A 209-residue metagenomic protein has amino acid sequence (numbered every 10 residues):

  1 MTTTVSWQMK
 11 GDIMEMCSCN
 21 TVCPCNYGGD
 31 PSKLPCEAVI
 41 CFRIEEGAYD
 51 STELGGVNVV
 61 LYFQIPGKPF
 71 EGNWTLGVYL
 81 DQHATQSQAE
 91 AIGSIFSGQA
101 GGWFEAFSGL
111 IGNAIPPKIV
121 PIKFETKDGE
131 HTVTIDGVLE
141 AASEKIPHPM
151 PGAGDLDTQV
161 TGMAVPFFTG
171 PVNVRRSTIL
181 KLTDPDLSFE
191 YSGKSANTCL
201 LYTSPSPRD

Functional and structural regions predicted by a protein language model:
T2, Y27, S32-E37, R43 (+7 more regions): Generic alpha-helical propensity signal that fires on short helical segments and nearby coil/disordered stretches
T2-Y49: N-terminal ordered "arm"
S18-V22, V39, G55-V59, I111-N113 (+1 more regions): A short linear-motif detector with a strong N-terminal bias
C25, Y62-Q64, V120-E125: Short amphipathic beta-strand and strand-loop transition segments with alternating hydrophobic
F42-E46, P116-K123, R208: Short amphipathic alpha-helical patches
I44-W103: Structured domain cores in non-transmembrane regions
Y79-L200: Mature, soluble, non-transmembrane domains
Y202-D209: Conserved small/polar residues in nucleotide/adenosyl-binding loops
